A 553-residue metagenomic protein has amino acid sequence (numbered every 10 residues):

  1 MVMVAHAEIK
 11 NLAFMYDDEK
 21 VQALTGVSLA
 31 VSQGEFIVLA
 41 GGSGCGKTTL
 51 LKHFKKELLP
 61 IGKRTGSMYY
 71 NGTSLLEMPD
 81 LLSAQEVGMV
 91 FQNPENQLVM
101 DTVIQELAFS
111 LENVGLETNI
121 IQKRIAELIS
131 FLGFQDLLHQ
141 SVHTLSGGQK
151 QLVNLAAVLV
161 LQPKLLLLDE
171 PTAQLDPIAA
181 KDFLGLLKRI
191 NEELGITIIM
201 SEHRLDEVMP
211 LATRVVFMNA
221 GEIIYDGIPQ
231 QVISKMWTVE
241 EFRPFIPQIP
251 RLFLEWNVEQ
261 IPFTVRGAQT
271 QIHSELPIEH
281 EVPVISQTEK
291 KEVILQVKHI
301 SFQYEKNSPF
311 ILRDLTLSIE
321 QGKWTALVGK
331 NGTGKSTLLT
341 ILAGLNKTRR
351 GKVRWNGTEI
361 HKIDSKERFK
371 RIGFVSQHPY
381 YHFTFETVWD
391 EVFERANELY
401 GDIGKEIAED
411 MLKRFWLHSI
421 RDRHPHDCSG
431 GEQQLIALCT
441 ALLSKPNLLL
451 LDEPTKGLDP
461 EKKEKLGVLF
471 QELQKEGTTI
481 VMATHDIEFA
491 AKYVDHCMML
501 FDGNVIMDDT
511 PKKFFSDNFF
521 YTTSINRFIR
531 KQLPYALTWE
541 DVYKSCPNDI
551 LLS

Functional and structural regions predicted by a protein language model:
K55, A343: Helix-to-loop junction immediately C-terminal to a conserved catalytic motif
K63-S74, G351-E359, R368: Conserved ABC transporter NBD signature motif
N119-L137, I403-I420: Conserved ABC ATPase "signature" region
L166-D169, L449-D452: Catalytic Walker B motif of ABC-type/P-loop ATPase nucleotide-binding domains
E202-H203, T484-H485: H-loop/switch region of ABC-family ATPase nucleotide-binding domains
E222-R251, N504-F528: Conserved beta-strand-loop-alpha-helix hinge in the C-terminal portion of ABC ATPase nucleotide-binding domains
T238-V293, Y521-S553: ABC ATPase nucleotide-binding domains
